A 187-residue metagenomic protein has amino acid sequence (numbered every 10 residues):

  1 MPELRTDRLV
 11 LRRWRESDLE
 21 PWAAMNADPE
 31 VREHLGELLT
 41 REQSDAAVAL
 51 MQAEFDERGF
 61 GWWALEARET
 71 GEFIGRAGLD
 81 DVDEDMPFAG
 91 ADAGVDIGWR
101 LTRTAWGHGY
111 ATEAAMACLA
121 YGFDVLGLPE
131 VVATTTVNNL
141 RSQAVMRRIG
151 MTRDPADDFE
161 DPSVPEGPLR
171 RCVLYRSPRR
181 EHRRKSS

Functional and structural regions predicted by a protein language model:
M1-E20, A24-H34, A49, E66-S187: Acyl-donor (CoA/ACP) binding surface of acyl/acetyltransferases
E30-M51, F60-W63: Conserved GNAT-fold acetyl-CoA-binding loop/helix
